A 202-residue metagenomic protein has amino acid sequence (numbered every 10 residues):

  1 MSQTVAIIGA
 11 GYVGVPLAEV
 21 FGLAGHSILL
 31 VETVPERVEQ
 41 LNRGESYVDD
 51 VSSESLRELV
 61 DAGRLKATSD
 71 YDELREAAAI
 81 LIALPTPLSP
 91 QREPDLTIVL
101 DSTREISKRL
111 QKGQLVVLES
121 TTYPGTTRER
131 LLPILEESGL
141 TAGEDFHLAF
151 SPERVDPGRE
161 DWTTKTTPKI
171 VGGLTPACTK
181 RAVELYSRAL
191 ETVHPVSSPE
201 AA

Functional and structural regions predicted by a protein language model:
M1-E45: NAD(P)+-binding Rossmann beta1-loop-alpha1 motif at the extreme N-terminus of oxidoreductases
E45, L56, V60, L131-G139: Conserved hydrophobic residues forming the short capping helix/wall of the S-adenosyl-L-methionine
E54-A79, L88, L140: A structured beta-alpha segment of the ubiquitous adenosine-cofactor-binding alpha/beta core
R75-E76, K112, T166: Alpha-helix C-terminal capping/helix-to-coil transition sites in glycosyltransferase folds
I80-I82, L118, G172: Redox-cofactor binding/interface segments in oxidoreductases and associated redox assembly factors
L84-T86, T121, T175: Short glycine-/small-residue-rich Rossmann-like dinucleotide-binding loops
L88-R154: Rossmann-like NAD(P)(H) cofactor-binding subdomain of soluble oxidoreductases
P133-A149, V155, E160-A202: Internal alpha-helical scaffold of NAD(P)-dependent oxidoreductase catalytic cores
